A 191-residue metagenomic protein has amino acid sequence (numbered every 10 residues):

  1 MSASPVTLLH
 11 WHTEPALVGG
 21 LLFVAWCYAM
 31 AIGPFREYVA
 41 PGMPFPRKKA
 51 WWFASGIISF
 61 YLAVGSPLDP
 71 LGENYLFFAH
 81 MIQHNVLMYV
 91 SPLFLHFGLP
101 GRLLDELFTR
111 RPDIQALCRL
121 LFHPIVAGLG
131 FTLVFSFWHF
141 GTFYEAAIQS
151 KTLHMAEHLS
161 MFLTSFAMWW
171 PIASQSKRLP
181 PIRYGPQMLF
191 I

Functional and structural regions predicted by a protein language model:
M1-I191: Alpha-helical membrane segments of multi-pass proteins
